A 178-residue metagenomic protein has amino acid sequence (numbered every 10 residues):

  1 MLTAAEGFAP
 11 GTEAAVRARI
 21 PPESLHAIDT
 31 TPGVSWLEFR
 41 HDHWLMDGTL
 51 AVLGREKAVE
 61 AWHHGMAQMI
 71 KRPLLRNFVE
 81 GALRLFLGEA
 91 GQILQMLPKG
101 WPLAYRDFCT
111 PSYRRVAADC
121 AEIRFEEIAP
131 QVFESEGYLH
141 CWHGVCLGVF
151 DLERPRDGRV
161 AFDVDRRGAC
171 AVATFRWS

Functional and structural regions predicted by a protein language model:
M1-V59: N-terminal leader/assembly segments
F8, G137-Y138, D165: Short, contiguous, pocket-lining structural segments that sit at or immediately flank catalytic/ligand-binding sites
P10, P155-D157: Surface-exposed helix-capping loop/turn segments at secondary-structure junctions
L25, T110-R114, D157-F162: Short secondary-structure junctions
V34-C141: Amphipathic interaction/junction segments at domain boundaries or subunit interfaces
V145-V149, E153: Mixed-charge, glycine-accented linear interaction segment located at domain edges/termini
G158-W177: Beta-rich nucleic-acid/ligand-interaction surfaces
